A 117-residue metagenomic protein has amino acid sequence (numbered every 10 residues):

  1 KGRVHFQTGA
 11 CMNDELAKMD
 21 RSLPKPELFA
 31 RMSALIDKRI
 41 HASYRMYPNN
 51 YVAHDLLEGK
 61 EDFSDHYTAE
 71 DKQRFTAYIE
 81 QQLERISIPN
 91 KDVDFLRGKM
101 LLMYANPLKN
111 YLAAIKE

Functional and structural regions predicted by a protein language model:
K1-E117: Membrane-interfacial terminal anchoring regions of lipid-handling membrane enzymes
